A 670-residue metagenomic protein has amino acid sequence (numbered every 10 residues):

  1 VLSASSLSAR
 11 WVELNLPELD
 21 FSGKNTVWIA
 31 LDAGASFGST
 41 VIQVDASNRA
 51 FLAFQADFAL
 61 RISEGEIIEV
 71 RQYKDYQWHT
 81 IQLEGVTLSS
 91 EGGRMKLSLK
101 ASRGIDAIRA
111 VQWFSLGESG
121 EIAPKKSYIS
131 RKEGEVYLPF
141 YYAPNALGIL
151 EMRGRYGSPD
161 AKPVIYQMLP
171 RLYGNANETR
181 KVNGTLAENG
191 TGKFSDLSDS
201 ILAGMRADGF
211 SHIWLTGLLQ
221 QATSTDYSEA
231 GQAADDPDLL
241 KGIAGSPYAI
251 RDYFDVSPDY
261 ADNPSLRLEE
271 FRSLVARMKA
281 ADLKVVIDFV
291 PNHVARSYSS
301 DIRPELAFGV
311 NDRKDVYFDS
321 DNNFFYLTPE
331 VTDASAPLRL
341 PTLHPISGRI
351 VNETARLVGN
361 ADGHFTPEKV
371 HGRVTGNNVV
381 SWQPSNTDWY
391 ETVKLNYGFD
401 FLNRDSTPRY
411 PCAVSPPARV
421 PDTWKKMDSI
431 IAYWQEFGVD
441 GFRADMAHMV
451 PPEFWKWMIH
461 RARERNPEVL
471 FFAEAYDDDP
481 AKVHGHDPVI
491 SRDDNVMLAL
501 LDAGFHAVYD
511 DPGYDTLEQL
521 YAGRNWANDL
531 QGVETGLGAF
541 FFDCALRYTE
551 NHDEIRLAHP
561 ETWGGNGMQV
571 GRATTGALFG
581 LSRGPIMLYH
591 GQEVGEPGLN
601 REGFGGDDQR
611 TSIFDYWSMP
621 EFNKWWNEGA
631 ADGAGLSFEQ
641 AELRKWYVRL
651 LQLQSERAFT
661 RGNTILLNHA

Functional and structural regions predicted by a protein language model:
V1-A9, G23, K74-T80, V86-L88 (+9 more regions): Carbohydrate-interacting/catalytic domains
T26-E84: Extracellular/luminal beta-rich ligand-recognition and adhesion surfaces characterized by aromatic-Gly/Pro-enriched
R94-K100, D252, S257: Cysteine-clustered segments with highest specificity for TGF-beta superfamily mature ligands
K125-K126, R131-K284, N292-R303, N311-D315 (+6 more regions): N-terminal structural segment of carbohydrate-active enzymes
V164-Y166, I213-L215, V285-I287, F442 (+3 more regions): Hydrophobic faces of well-ordered beta-strands that scaffold small-molecule active sites in alpha/beta enzyme cores
L169, S211-T225, F289-Y298, D445-P451 (+3 more regions): Short, solvent-exposed turn/loop segments enriched in Gly/Ser/Thr/Pro and often Arg
T191-M205, A418-Q435, G571-T575: Short, acidic/polar
V275, H293, E305, N322-S347 (+5 more regions): Active-site-proximal helices and loops of the catalytic beta/alpha 8
